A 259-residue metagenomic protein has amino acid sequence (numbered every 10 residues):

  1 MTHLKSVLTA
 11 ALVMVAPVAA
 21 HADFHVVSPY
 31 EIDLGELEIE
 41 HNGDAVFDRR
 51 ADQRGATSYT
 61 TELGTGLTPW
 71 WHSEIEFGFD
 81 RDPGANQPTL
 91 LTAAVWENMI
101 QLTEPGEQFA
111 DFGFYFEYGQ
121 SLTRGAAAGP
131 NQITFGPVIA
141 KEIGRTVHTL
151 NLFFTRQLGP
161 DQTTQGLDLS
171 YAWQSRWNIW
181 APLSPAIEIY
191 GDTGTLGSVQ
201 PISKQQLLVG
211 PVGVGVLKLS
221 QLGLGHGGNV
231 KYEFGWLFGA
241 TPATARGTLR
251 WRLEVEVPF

Functional and structural regions predicted by a protein language model:
M1-F24, E31: Cleavable N-terminal export/targeting peptides
A20-F259: Transmembrane beta-barrel domains of Gram-negative outer membranes and organellar outer membranes
